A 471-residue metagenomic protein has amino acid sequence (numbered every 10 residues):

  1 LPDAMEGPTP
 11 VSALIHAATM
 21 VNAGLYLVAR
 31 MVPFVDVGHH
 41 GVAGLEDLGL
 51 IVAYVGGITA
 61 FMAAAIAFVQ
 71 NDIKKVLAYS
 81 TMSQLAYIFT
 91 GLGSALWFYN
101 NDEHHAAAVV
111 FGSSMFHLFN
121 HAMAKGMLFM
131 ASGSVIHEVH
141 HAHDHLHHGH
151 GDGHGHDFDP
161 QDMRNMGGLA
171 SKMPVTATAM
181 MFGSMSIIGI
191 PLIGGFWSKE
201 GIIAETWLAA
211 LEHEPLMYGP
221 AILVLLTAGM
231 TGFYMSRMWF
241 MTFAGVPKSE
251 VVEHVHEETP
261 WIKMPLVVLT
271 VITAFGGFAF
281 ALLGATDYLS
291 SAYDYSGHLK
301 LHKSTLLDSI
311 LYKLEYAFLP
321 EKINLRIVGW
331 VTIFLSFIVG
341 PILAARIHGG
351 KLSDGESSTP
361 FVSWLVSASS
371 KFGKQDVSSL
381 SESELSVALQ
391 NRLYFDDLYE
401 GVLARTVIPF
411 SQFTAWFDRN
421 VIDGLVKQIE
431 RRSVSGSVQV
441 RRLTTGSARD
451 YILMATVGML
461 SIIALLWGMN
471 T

Functional and structural regions predicted by a protein language model:
L1, G155-N165, M241-E257, L343-P360 (+3 more regions): Alpha-helical transmembrane segments
P2-E258, T270-A281: Hydrophobic transmembrane alpha-helices and their helix-loop junctions in integral membrane proteins
V21, G56, L85, G183 (+4 more regions): Hydrophobic membrane-spanning alpha-helices of multi-pass integral membrane proteins
G49-A53, L325-F334: Alpha-helical transmembrane segments of polytopic membrane proteins
A63, G183-I188, V224-A228, L269-G277 (+3 more regions): Hydrophobic core segments of alpha-helical transmembrane domains in multi-pass membrane transport and ion-translocation
M123-S132, G229-M238, L335-S363, S367-K371: Hydrophobic alpha-helical membrane-embedded segments
E257-I262, L325: Short, Lys/Arg-rich cytosolic juxtamembrane segment immediately N-terminal
L283-V331, G349-T471: Aromatic-capped, Gly/Pro-kinked transmembrane alpha-helices
